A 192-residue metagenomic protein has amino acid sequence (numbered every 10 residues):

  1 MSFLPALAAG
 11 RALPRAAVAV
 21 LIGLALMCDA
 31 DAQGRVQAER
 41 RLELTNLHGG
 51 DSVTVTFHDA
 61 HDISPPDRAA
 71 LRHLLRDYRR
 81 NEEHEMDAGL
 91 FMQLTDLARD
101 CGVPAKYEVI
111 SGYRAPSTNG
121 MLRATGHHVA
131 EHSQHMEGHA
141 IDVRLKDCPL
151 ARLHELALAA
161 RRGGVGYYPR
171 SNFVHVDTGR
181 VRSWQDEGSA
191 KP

Functional and structural regions predicted by a protein language model:
M1-A17: Bacterial N-terminal signal peptides that target proteins for export
R15-A25: Bacterial N-terminal signal peptides
A30-G34: Boundary at the C-terminal end of the N-terminal hydrophobic targeting segment
R40-T45, H128-P192: Catalytic cores and adjacent binding grooves of peptidoglycan-active enzymes
D59-E108: Active-site acidic/histidine clusters and adjacent loop/turn architecture that either coordinate catalytic ions
L94-C101, A105, S117, D147 (+1 more regions): Sec/Tat-exported extracytoplasmic proteins
K106-M121: Acidic helix-start/capping segments at beta-turn-to-alpha-helix junctions
S117-E131: Charged, often glycine-rich, active-site loop that binds/positions anionic groups
